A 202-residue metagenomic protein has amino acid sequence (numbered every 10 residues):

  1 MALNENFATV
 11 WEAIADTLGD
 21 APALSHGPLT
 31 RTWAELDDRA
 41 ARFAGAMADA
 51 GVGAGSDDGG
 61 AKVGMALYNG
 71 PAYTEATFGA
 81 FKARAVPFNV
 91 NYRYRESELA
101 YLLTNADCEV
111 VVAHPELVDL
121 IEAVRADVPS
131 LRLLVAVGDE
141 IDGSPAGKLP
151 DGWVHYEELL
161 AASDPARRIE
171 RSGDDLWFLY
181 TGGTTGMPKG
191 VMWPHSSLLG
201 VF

Functional and structural regions predicted by a protein language model:
L3, L29, A44-S97: Conserved AMP-binding/adenylate-forming
T9-E35, A50, A54-D57, I141-D142: AMP-dependent adenylate-forming
I14, L24, L36, A40-F43 (+7 more regions): Adenylate-forming
P28, E35, Y68-N69, Y94 (+3 more regions): Short beta->alpha linker loops
T32-A34, L176-F202: Conserved AMP-binding A3 loop
K82-A161: Structural core segment of the AMP-binding/adenylate-forming
V154, A162-Y180, G186-M187: Conserved pre-ATP/AMP-binding loop-to-beta segment of ANL
